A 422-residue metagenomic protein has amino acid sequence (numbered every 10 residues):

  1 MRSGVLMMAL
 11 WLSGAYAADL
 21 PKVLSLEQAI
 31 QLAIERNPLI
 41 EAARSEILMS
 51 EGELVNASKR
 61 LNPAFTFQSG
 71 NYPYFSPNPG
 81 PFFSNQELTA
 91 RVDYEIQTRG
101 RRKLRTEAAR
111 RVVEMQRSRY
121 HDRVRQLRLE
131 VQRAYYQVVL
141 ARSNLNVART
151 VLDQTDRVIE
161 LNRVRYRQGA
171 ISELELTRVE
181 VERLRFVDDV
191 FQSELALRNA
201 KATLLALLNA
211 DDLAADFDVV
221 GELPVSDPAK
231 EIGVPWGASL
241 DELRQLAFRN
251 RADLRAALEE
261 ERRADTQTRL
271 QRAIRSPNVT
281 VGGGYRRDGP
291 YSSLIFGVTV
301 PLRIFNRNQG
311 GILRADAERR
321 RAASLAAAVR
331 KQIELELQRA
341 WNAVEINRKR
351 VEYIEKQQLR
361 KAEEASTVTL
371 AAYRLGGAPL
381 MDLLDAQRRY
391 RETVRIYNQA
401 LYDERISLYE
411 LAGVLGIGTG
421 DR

Functional and structural regions predicted by a protein language model:
G4-G14: Bacterial N-terminal signal peptides
Y16-L20, D212, N398-R422: Acidic, low-complexity, intrinsically disordered peripheral segments
A18-I30: Regulatory alphaC helix of protein kinase catalytic domains
Q31-T98, R119, K201, A210 (+4 more regions): A small-residue-enriched
A42-A57, R123, L127-A148, R157-I159 (+5 more regions): Amphipathic alpha-helical coiled-coil segments
E107-R110, E173-E182, L380-Q387: Short, charged, amphipathic alpha-helical segments
R123-L246, A340-A343, N347, Y390: Periplasmic alpha-helical coiled-coil/stalk elements that build and connect Gram-negative outer-membrane
S193, A252, A400: Metallo-beta-lactamase
